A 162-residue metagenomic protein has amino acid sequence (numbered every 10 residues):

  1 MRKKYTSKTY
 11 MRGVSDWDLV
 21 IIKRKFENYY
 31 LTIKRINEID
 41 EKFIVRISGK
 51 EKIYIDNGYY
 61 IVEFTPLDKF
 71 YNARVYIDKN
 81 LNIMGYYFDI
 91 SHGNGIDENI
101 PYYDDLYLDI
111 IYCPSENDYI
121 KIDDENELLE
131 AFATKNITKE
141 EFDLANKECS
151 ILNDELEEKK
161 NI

Functional and structural regions predicted by a protein language model:
M1-Y59: Charge-rich, low-complexity N-terminal segments
E27-Y30, I83-G85, N117: A generic structural signal for beta-strand entry/edge sites
I55-G93, L106-L108: Phosphate/ribose-recognition catalytic cores of enzymes acting on nucleotide-derived substrates
D97: Catalytic, metal-anchored helix/loop core of enzyme active sites in primary metabolism
I100-D104: Short loop/turn motifs at secondary-structure junctions and domain boundaries
L106-E148: A hydrophobic, small-residue-rich beta->alpha segment in the mid-to-C-terminal subdomain of diverse proteins
E140-I162: Charged phosphate-binding loop/patch that engages nucleotide di/tri-phosphates or the phosphate backbone of nucleic
